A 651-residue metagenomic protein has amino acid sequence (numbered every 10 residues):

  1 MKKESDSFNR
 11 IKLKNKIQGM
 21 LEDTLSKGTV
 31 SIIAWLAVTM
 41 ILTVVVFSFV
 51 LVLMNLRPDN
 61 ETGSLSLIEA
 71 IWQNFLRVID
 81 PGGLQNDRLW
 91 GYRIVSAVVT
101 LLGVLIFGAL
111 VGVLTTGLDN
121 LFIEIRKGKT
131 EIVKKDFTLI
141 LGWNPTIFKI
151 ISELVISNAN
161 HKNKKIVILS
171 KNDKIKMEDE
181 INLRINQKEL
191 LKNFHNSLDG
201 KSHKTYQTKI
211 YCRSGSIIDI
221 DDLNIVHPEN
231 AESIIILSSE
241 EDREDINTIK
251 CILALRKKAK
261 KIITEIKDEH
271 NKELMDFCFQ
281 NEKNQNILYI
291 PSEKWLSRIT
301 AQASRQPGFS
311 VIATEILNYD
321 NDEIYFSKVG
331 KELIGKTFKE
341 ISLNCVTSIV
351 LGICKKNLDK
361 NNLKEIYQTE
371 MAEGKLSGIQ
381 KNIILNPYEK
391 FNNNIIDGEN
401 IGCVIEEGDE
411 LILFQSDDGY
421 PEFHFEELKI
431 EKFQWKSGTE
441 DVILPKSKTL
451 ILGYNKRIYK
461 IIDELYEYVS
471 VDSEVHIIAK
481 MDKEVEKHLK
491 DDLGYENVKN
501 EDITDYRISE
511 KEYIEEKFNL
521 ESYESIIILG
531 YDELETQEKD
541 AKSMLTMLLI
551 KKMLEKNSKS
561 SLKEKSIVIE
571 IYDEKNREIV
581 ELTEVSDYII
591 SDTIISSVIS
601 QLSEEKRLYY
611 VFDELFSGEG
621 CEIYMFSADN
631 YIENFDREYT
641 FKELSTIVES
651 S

Functional and structural regions predicted by a protein language model:
M1-S651: Cytosolic regulatory regions of ion transport systems
